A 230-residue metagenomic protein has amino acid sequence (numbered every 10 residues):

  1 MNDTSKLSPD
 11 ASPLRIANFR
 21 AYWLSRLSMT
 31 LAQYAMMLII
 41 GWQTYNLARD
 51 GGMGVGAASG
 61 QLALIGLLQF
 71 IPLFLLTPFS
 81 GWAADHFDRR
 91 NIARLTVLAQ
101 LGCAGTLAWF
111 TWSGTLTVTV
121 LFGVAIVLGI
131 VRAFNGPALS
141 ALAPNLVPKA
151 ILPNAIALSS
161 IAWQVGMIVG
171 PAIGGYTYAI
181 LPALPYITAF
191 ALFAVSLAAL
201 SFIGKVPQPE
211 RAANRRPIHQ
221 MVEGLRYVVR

Functional and structural regions predicted by a protein language model:
M1-R230: Alpha-helical transmembrane-bundle signature of multi-pass membrane transport and export proteins
